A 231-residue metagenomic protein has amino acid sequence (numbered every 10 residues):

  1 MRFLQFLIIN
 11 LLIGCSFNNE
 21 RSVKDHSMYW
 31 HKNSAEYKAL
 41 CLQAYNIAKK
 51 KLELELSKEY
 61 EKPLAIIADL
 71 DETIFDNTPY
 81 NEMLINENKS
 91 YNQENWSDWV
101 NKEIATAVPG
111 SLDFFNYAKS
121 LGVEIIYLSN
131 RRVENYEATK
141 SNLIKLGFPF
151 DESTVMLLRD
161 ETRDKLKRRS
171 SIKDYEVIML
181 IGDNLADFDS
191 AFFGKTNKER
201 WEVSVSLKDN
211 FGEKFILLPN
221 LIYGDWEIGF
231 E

Functional and structural regions predicted by a protein language model:
R2-I9: Sec-dependent signal peptide recognition, specifically the positively charged N-region followed immediately by
G14-A68, G229-E231: Non-catalytic pre-domain segments flanking phosphatase-related domains
K51-K58, N81, F114-E124, N142-P149 (+2 more regions): Structured segments of extracytoplasmic/periplasmic soluble domains in secreted or envelope-associated proteins
L56-A65, I125-R131, V155: Surface-exposed patches in mature extracellular/periplasmic domains of secreted proteins
I66-D76: Asp-based phosphoryl-transfer active-site loop
F75, N81-A107: Metal-dependent phosphoesterase signature
D98-I126, V133: Short, acidic loop-to-helix structural element flanking the phosphoryl-transfer center in phosphate-processing enzymes
R132, Y136-E231: C-terminal cap/substrate-recognition subdomain and adjoining C-terminal extension of metal-dependent phosphatase-like
